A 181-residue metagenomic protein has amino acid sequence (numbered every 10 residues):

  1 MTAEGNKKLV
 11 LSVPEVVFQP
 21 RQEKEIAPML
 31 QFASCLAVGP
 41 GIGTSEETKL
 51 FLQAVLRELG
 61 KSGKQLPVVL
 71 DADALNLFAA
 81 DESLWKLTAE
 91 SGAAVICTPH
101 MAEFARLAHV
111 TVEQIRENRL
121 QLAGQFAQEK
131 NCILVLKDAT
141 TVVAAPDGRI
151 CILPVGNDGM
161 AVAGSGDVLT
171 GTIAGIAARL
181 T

Functional and structural regions predicted by a protein language model:
T2-V155: Glycine-rich phosphate/dinucleotide-binding loop and adjoining beta-alpha-beta core of small-molecule
A105-R106, V162-T181: Short, small-residue alpha-helix embedded
N157-A161: A short glycine/serine-rich beta->alpha loop
